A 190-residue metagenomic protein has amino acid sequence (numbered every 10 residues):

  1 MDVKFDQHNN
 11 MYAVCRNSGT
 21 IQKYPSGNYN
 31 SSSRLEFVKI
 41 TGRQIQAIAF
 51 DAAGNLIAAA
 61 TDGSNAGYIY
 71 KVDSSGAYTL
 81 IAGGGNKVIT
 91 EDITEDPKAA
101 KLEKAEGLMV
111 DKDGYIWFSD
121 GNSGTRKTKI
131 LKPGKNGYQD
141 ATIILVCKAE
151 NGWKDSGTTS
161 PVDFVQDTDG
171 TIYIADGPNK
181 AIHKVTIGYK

Functional and structural regions predicted by a protein language model:
M1, G27-Q44, G63, G76-K104 (+2 more regions): Gly/Pro-rich loop segments of beta-rich domains
F5-H8, F50-A53, V110-D113, Q166-D169: Residue-level detector of Asp-centered blade-edge/turn motifs that repeat once per structural unit in beta-propeller
N10-A13, N55-A58, Y115-F118, T171-Y173: Conserved beta-propeller blade signature
R16-N17, T61-G63, G121-S123, G177-P178 (+1 more regions): Short loop/turn segments immediately following the C-termini of beta-strands
G19-K23, G67-K71, G124-I130, K180-K184: A short loop-to-beta-strand structural motif that recurs across blades of beta-propeller domains
K104-I130: Loop/turn-rich, solvent-exposed surfaces of beta-rich toroidal or solenoidal domains
S160-K190: Blade-level signature of beta-propeller repeat domains, shared across WD40, Kelch, NHL, RCC1 and BNR/Asp-box propellers
